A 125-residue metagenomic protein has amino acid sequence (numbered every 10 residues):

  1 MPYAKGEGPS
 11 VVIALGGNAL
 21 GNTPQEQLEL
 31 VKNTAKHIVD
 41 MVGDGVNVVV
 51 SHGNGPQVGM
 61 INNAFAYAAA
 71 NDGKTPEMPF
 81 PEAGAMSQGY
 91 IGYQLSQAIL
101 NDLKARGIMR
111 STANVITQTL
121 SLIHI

Functional and structural regions predicted by a protein language model:
M1-S51, P56, M60-Y67, P79: N-terminal glycine-/serine-/threonine-rich phosphate-binding loop
I13, L95, T112-N114: Generic structural hydrophobic/aromatic packing signal, biased to beta-strands
L30-H37, S87, I91, L95: General structural feature for long, well-ordered alpha-helical segments within catalytic domains of soluble enzymes
M41-N47, Q94-R110: A structural motif corresponding to the C-terminal end of an alpha-helix and its immediate exit/capping segment
V58, N62, I99, L103 (+1 more regions): Generic hydrophobic/packing signal
D72-Y90, S96-Q97, N101: A glycine-rich helix N-cap at a beta->alpha junction
M109-S121: Short, glycine/charge-rich beta-strand/loop segments that flank catalytic centers and engage negatively charged groups
I123-I125: Conserved small/polar residues in nucleotide/adenosyl-binding loops
